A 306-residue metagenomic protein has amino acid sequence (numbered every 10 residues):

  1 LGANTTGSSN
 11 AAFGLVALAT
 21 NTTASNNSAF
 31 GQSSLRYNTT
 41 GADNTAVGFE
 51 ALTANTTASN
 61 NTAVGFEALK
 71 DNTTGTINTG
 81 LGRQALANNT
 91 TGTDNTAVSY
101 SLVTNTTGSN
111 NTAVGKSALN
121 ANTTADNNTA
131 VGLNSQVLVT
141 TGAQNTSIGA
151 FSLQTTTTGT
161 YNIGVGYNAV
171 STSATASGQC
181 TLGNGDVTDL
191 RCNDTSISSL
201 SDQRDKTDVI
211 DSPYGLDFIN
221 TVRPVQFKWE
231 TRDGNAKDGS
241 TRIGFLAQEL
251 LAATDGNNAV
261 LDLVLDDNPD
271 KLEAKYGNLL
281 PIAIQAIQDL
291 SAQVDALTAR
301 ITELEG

Functional and structural regions predicted by a protein language model:
L1-S201: Glycine- and small/polar-enriched repetitive beta-structure motifs of secreted/surface proteins
L200-G306: Intramolecular chaperone/auto-protease modules of tailspike-like proteins
